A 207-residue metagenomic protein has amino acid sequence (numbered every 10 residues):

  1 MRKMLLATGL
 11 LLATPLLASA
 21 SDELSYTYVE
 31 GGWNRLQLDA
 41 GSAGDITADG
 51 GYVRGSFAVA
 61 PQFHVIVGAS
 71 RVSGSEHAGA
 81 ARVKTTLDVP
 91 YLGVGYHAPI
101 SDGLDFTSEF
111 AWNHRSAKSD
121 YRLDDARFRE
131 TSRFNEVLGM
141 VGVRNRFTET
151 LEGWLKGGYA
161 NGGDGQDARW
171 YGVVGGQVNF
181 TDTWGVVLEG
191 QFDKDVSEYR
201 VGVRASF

Functional and structural regions predicted by a protein language model:
M1-S25: Cleavable N-terminal export/targeting peptides
S19-S75: Short glycine/proline- and aromatic-enriched beta-strand/turn motifs that initiate or cap beta-hairpins
S25-T27, T47-G51, K84-P90, R133-V137 (+2 more regions): Residues that define the transmembrane beta-barrel architecture of outer-membrane proteins
T27-V29, P61-V67, S101-F106, F147-L155 (+1 more regions): Repeated loop/turn-to-beta-strand initiation elements of outer-membrane beta-barrel proteins
V29-G31, G55, V65-V67, V94 (+6 more regions): Membrane-embedded beta-strand positions of outer-membrane beta-barrel proteins
W33-D39, P61, A69-S75, D88 (+6 more regions): Transmembrane beta-strands of outer-membrane beta-barrel pores
Q37-D45, S70-P90, H114-N135, G163-A168: Flexible, solvent-exposed loop segments that connect beta-strands
G172, G176-N179, V196-F207: Outer-membrane beta-barrel "beta-signal"
